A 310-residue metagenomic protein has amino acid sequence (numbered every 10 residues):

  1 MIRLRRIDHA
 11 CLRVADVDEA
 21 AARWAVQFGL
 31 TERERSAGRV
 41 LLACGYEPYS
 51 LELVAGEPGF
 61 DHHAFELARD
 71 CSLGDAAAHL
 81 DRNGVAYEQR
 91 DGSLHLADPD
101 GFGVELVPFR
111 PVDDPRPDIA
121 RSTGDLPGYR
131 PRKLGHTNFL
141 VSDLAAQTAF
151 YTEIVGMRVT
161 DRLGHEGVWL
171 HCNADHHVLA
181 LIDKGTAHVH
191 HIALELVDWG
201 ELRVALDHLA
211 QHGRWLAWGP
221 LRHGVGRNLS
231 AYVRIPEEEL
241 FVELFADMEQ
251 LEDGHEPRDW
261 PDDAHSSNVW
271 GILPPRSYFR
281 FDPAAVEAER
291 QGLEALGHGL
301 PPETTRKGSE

Functional and structural regions predicted by a protein language model:
M1-D75, R82-N83, P283-E310: The feature marks the first
I2-Y49, E88, H95, F139-H177 (+1 more regions): Core segments of cupin and vicinal oxygen chelate
R6-A15, A55-H79, D91-D98, K133-S142 (+3 more regions): Vicinal oxygen chelate
A20-A25, L80, G101, Q147 (+4 more regions): Conserved active-site tyrosine of GNAT-family acetyltransferases
A22, E52, D75, A149 (+4 more regions): Short acidic, gly/pro-rich beta-turn/loop elements at beta-sheet edges and active-site/ligand-binding grooves
G29-D61, G103-P111, T160-H190, E195-W199 (+1 more regions): Conserved short beta-strand elements that form part of the metal-binding/catalytic scaffold of enzyme active sites
A77-R130, V168, G213-E310: Vicinal oxygen chelate
S93, A97-D98, V107-H188, V204 (+2 more regions): Amide-forming acyltransferase catalytic core, primarily the GNAT-like/NAT-type and related acyltransferase folds
